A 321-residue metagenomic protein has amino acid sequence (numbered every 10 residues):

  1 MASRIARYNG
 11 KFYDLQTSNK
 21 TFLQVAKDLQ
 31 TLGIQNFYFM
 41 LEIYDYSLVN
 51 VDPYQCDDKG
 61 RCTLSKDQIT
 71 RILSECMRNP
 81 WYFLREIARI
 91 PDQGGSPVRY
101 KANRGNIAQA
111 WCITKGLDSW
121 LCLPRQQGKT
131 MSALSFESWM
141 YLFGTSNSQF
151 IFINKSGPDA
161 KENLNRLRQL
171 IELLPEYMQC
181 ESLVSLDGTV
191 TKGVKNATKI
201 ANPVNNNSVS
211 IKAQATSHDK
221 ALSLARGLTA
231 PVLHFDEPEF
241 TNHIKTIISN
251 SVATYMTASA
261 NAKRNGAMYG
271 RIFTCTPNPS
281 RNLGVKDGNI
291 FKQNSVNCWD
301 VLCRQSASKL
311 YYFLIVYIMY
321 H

Functional and structural regions predicted by a protein language model:
M1-H321: Phosphate/NTP-binding elements of NTP-utilizing enzymes
